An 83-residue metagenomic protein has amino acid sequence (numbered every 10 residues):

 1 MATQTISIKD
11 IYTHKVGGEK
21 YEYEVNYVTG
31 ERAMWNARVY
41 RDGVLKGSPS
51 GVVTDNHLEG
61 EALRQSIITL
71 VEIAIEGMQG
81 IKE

Functional and structural regions predicted by a protein language model:
M1-T5, V44-E83: Mixed-charge, Lys/Arg-enriched low-complexity segments
A2-E31: Short N-terminal "domain-start" leader segments that mark the transition from disordered tails or signal peptides into
E24-V52: A short, structured beta-strand/loop element
